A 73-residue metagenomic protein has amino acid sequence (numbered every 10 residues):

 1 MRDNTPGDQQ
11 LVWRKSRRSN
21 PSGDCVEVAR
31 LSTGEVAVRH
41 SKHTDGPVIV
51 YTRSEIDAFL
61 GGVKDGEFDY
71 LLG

Functional and structural regions predicted by a protein language model:
M1-G73: Positively charged, low-complexity terminal tracts and the immediately adjacent first secondary-structure elements
